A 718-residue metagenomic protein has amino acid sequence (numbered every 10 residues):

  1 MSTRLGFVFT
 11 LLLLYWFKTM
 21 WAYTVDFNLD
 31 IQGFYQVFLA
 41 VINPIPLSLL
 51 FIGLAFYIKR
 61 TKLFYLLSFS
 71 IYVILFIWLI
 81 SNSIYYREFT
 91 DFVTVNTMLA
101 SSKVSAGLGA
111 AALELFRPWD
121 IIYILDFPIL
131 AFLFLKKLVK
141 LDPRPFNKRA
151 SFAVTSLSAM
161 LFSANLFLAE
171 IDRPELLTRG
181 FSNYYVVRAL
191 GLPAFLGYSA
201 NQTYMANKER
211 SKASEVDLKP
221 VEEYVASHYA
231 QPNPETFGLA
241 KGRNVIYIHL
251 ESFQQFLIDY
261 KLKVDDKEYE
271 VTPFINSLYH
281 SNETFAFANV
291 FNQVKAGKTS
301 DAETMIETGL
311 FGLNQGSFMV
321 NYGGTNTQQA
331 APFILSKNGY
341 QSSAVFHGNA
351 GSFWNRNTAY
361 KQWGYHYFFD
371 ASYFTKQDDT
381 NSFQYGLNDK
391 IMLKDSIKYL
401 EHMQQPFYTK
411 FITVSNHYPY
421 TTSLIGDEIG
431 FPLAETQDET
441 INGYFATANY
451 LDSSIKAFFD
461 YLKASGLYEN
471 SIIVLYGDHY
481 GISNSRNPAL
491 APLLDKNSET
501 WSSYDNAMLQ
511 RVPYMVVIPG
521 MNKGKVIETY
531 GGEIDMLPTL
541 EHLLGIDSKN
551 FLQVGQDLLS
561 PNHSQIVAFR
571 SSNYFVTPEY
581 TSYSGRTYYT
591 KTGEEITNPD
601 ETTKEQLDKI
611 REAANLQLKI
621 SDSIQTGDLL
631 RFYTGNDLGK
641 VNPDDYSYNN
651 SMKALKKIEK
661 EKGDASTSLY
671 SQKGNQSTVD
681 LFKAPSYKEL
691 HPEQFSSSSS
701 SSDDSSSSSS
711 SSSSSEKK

Functional and structural regions predicted by a protein language model:
M1-S199, E689: Transmembrane and membrane-interface helices of multi-pass, inner-membrane envelope-modifying transferases
Q36, K59, L63-L66, I80 (+15 more regions): Generic, low-specificity signal for short hydrophobic/alpha-helical stretches with a mild N-terminal bias, encompassing
V41-I42, L190-M205, S252, N470 (+1 more regions): Conserved acidic functional residues
S83-V95, E114-R117, K208-D217, T299 (+4 more regions): A diffuse structural propensity rather than consistent per-protein peaks
N165-A240: Membrane-interface segments at or immediately adjacent to transmembrane helices that form the boundary between
V225-K718: Solvent-exposed soluble domains appended to multi-pass membrane proteins
